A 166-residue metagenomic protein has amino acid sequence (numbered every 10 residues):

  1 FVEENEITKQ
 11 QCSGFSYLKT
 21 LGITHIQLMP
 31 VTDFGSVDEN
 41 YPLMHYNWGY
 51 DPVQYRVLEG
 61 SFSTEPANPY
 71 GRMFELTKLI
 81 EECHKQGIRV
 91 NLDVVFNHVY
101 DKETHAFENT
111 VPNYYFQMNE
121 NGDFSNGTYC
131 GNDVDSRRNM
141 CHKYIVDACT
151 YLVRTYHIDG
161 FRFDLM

Functional and structural regions predicted by a protein language model:
F1-M166: Substrate-binding/active-site clefts of carbohydrate-active enzymes
